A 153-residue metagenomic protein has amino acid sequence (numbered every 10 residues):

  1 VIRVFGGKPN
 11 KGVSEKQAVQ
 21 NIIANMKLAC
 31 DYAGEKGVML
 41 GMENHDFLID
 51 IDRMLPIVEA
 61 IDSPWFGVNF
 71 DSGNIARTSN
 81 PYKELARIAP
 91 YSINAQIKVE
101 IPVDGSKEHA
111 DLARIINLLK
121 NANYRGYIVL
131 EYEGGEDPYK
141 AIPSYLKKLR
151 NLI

Functional and structural regions predicted by a protein language model:
V1-G67, I75-R77: Active-site acidic/histidine proton-transfer and metal-coordination neighborhood in alpha/beta enzyme cores
D50-I153: Histidine-acidic metal/acid-base catalytic patches
